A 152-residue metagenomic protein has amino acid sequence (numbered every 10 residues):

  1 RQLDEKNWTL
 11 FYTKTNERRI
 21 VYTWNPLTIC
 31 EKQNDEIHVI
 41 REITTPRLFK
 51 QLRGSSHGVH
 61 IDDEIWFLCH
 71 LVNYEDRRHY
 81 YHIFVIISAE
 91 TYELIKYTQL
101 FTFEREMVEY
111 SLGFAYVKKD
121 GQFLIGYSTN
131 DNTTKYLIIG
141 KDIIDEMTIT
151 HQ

Functional and structural regions predicted by a protein language model:
R1-Q152: Beta-propeller domains
